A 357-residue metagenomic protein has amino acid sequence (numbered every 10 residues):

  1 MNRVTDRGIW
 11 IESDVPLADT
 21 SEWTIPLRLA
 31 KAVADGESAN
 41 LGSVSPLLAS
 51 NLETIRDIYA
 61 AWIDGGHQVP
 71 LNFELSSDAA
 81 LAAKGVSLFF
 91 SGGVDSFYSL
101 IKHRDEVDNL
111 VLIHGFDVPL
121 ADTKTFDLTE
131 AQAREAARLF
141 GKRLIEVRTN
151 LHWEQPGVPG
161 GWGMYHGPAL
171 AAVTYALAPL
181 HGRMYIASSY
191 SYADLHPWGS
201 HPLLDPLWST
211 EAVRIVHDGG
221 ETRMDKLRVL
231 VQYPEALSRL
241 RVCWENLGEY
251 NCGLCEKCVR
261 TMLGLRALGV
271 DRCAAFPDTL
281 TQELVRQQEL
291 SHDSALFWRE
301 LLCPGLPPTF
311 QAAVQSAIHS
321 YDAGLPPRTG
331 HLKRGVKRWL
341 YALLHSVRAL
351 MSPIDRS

Functional and structural regions predicted by a protein language model:
M1-T20: Short Lys/Arg-enriched alpha/beta "domain-start" segment
E22, L27, K31-V86, V94-S352: Nucleotide-activated chemistry modules centered on ATP-dependent adenylation/adenylyltransferase
S91: Active-site cores of enzymes that catalyze phosphoryl transfer or operate on phosphate-rich substrates
